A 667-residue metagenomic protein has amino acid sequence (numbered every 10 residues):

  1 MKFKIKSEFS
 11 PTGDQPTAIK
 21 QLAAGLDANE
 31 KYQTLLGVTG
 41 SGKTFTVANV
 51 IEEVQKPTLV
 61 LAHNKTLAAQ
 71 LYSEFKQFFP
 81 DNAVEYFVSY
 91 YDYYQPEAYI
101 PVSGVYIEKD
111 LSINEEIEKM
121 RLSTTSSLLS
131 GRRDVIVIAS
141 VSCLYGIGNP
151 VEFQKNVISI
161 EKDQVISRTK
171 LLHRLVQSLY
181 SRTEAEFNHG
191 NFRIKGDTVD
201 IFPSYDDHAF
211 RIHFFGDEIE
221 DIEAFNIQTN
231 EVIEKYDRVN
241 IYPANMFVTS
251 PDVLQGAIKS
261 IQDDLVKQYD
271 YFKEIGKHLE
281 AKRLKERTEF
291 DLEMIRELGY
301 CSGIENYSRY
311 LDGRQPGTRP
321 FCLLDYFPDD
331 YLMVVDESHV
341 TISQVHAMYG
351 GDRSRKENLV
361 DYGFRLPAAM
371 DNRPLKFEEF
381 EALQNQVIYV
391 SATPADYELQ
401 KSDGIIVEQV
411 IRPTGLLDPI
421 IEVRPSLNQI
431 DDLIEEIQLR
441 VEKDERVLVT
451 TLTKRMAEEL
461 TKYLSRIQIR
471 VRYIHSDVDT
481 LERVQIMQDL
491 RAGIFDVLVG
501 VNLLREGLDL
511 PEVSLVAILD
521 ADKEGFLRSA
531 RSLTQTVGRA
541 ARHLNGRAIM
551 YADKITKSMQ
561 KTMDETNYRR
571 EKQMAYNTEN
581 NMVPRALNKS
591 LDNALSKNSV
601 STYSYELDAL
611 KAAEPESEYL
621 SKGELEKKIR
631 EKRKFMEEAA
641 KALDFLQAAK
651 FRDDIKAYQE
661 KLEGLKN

Functional and structural regions predicted by a protein language model:
M1-K4, L439, A575-K650, I655-N667: Acidic, low-complexity intrinsically disordered tails
M1-S599: ASCE RecA-like P-loop NTPase motor cores that couple ATP hydrolysis to mechanical translocation on nucleic acids
